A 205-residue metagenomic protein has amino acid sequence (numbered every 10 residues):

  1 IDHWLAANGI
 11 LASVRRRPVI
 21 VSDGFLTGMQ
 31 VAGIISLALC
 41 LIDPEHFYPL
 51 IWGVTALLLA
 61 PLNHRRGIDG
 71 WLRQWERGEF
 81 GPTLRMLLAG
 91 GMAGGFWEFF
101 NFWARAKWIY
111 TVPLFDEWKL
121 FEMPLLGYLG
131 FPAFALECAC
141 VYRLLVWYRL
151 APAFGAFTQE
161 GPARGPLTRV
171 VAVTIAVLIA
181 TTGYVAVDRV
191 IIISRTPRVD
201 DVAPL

Functional and structural regions predicted by a protein language model:
I1-L205: Aromatic-rich, lipid-facing transmembrane alpha helices and their immediate juxtamembrane interface loops in integral
